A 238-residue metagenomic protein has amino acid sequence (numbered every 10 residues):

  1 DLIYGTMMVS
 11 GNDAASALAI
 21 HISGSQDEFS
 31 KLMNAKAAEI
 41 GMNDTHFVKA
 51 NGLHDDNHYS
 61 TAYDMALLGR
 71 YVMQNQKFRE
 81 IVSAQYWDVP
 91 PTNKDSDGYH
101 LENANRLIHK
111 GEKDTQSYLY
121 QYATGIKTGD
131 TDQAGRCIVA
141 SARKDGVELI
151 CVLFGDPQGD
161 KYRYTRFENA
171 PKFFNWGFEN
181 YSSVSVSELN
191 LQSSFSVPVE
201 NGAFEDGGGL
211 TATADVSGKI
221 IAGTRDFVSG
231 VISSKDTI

Functional and structural regions predicted by a protein language model:
D1-Y63, L67-Q76: Active-site-adjacent loops and short helices of periplasmic peptidoglycan-processing enzymes
M42-N43, N57-Y59, Y63-D64, G69-I238: Domain-terminus/edge residues, biased toward the C-terminal soluble/receptor-binding domains of extracytoplasmic
